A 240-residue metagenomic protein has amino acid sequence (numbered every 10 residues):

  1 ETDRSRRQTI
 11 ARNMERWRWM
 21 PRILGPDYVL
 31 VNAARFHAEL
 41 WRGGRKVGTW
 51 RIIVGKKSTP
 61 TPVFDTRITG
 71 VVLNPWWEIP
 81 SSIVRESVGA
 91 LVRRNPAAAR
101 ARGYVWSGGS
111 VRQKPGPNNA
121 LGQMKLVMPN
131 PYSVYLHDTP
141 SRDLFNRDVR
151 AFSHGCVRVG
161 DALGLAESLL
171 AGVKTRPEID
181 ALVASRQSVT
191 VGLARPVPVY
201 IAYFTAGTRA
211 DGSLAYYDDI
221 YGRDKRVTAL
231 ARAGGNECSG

Functional and structural regions predicted by a protein language model:
E1-G240: Well-ordered beta-sheet/strand-loop patches within structured domains
